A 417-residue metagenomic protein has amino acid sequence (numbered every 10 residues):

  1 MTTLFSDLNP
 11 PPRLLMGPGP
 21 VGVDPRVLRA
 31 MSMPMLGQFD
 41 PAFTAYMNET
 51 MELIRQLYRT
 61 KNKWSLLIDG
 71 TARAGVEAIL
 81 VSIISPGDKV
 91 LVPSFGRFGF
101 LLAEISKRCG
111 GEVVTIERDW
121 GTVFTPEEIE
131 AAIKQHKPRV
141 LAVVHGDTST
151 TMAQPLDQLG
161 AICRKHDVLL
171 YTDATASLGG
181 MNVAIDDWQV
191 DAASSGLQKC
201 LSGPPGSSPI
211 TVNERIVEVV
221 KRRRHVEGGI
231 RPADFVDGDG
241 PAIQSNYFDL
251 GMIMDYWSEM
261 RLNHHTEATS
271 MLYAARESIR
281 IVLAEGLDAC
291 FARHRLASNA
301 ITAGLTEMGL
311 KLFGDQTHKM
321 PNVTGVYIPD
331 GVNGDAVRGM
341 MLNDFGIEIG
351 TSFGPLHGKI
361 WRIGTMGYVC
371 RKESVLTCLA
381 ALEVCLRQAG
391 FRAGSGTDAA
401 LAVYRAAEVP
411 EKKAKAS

Functional and structural regions predicted by a protein language model:
P12-I68, R73: A glycine-/small-polar-enriched, mobile loop at the entrance of the PLP active site in fold-type I
G22-V23, C200-A303, E307: Active-site C-terminal subdomain of aminotransferase-like
K63-L91, F95, G99-A103: Conserved beta-loop-alpha segment that forms the PLP phosphate-binding cup at the N-terminus of a helix
F124-G179, A192, C200: Active-site phosphate-binding strand-loop segment of PLP-dependent enzymes
D186-Q198: Conserved active-site segment immediately N-terminal to the catalytic lysine that forms the internal aldimine
K311-D344: Conserved PLP-binding catalytic core of the aspartate aminotransferase-like
P355, K359-S417: PLP-dependent enzyme catalytic core of the Aspartate aminotransferase-like
